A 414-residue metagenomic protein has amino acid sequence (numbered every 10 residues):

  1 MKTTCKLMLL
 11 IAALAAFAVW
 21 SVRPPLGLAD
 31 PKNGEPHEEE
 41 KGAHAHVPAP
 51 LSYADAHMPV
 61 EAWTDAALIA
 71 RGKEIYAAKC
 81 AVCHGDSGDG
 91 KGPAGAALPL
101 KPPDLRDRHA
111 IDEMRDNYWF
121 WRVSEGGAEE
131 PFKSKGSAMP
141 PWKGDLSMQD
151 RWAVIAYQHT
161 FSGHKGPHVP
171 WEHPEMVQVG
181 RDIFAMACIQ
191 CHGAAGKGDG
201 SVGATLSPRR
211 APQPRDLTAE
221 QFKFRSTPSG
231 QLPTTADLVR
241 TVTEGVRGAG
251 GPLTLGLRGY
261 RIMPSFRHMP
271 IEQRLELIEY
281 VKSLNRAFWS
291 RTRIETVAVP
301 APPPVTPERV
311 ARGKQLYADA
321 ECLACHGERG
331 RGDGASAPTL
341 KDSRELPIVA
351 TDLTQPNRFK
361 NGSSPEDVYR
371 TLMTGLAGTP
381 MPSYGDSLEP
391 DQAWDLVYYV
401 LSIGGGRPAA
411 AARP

Functional and structural regions predicted by a protein language model:
K6-W20: Hydrophobic membrane-insertion alpha-helices, especially the h-region of bacterial N-terminal signal peptides
V19-G27, Y157, H173, R267-R312 (+1 more regions): Extended surface/linker regions that mediate inter-domain or inter-protein docking in multi-component redox
V19-L68, A81-R106, D145, A156-M176 (+1 more regions): Accessory recognition modules or surfaces
D30-H37, A96-D104, R122-Q158, P170 (+7 more regions): Axial heme c-ligation environment in periplasmic c-type cytochrome domains
E35-I75, S162-F184, F288-A318, N357 (+1 more regions): Electrostatic cytochrome c docking/interface patches
A66-D89, W119-W121, V154, P174-K197 (+4 more regions): Sequence/structural segment immediately N-terminal to covalent heme-attachment motifs in c-type and related
H84-G90, H109, S124, W142-L146 (+9 more regions): Detector for the c-type heme attachment site
G203-Q221, A236, L257, R261-P264 (+7 more regions): Primarily the internal scaffold of c-type cytochrome electron-transfer domains, especially repeated/multiheme c-type
